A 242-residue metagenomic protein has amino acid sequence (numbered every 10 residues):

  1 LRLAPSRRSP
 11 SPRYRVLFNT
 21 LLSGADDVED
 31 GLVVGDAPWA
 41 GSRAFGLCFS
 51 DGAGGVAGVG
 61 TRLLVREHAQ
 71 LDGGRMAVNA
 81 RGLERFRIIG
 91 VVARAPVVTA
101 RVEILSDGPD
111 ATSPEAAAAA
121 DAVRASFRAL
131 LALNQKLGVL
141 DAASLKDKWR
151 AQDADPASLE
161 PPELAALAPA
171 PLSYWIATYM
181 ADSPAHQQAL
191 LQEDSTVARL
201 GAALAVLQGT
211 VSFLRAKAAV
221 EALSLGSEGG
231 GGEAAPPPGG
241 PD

Functional and structural regions predicted by a protein language model:
L1-D242: N-terminal low-complexity, acidic/polar interaction/targeting segments
